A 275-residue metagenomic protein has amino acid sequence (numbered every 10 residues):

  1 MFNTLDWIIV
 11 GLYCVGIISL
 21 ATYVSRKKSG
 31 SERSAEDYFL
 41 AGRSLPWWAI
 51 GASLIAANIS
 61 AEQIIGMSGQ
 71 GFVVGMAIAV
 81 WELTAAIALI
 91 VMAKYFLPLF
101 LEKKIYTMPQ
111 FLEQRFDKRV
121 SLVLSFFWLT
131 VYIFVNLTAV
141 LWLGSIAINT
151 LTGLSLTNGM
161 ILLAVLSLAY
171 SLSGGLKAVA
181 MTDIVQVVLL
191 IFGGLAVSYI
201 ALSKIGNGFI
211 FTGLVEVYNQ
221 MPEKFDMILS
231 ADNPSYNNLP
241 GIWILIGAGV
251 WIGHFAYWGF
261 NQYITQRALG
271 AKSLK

Functional and structural regions predicted by a protein language model:
M1-F2, L40-R43, A49, G66-I78 (+2 more regions): Loop-to-helix junctions at membrane interfaces in multi-pass transport proteins
M1-I64, S171-G174: Membrane-interface "cap" regions at the ends of multi-pass membrane proteins
F2, D6, L45-T84, V131 (+1 more regions): Transmembrane helix-boundary motif of multi-pass solute transporters/channels
F2-R26, E32, G69-Q110, I244: Extracellular loop-to-transmembrane helix junctions
V15-S34, I64, Y95-P109, A169 (+2 more regions): Juxtamembrane interface elements at the cytosolic ends of transmembrane helices in multi-pass membrane proteins
I18-K28, I133-L137, L141, N149-L162 (+3 more regions): Hydrophobic alpha-helical segments and their helix-loop junctions in multi-pass secondary transporters
I55, A77-L172, D232, G249-Y257: Helix-loop-helix module between adjacent transmembrane segments
